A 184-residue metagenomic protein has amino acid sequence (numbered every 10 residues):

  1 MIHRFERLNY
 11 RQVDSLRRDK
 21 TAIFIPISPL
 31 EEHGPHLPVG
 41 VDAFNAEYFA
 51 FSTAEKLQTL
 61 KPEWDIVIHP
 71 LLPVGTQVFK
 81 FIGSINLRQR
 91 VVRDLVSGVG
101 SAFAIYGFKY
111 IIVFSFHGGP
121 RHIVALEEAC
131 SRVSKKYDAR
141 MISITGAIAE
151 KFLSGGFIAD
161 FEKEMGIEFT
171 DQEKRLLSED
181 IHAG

Functional and structural regions predicted by a protein language model:
M1-G34: Active-site and ligand/interface coordination hotspots across diverse enzymes and nucleic-acid-associated assemblies
R4, P73-F169: Active-site histidine-anchored catalytic micro-motif
T21-I23, D65-V67, R140: Structural motif
P26-P29, V67-F79: A short glycine/small-residue-enriched secondary-structure motif
P35, G40, K61-W64, H69 (+1 more regions): Extended amphipathic ligand-handling, pore-lining, and cofactor/metal-binding catalytic surfaces
D42-E55: Short catalytic helix/loop segments, enriched in acidic residues and glycine and frequently bearing histidine
L57-E63, V133-Y137: Alpha-helix termini
I167-G184: A conserved mid-domain beta-alpha-beta active-site/ligand-binding segment of alpha/beta enzyme cores
